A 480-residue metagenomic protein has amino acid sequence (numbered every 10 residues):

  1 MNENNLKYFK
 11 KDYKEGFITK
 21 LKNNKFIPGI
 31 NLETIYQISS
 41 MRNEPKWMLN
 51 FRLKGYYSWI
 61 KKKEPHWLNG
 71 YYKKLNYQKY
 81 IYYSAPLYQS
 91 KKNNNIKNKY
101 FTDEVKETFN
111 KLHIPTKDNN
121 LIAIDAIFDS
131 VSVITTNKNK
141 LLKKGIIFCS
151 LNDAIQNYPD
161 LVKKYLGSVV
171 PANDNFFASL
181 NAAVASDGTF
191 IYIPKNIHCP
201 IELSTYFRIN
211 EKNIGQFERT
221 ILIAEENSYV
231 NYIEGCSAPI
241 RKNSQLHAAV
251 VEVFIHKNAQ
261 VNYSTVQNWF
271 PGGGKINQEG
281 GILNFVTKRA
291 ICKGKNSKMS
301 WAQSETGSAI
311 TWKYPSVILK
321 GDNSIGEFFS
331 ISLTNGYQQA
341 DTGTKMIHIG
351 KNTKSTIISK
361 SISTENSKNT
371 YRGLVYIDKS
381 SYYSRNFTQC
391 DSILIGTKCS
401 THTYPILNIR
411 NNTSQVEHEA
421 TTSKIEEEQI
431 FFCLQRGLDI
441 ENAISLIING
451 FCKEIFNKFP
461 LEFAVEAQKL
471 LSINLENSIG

Functional and structural regions predicted by a protein language model:
N2-G29, E462-G480: Intrinsically disordered, low-complexity terminal tails
N2-K7, K11, K92-N95, K368-N369 (+3 more regions): Intrinsic low-complexity, intrinsically disordered segments enriched in polar/basic residues
N2-N5, F9, K22-D174, A178-S179 (+1 more regions): N-terminal amphipathic, basic helical "cap/leader" segment at the start of enzyme domains
F17, L32-Y36, N408-I409: Short acidic (Asp/Glu) and glycine-rich catalytic loops that position anionic groups and cofactors
K54, K111, S130, I134-F431 (+2 more regions): Conserved beta-strand/loop scaffold segments within soluble protein domains that form the structured core and edges
